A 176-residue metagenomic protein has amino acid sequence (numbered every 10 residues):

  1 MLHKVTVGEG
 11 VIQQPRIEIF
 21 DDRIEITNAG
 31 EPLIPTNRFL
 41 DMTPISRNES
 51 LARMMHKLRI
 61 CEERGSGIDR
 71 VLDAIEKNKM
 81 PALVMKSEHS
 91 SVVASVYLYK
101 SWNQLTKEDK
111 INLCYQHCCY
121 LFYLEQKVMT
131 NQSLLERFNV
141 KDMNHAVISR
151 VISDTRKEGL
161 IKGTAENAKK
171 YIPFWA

Functional and structural regions predicted by a protein language model:
M1-A176: C-terminal regulatory or interaction extensions
